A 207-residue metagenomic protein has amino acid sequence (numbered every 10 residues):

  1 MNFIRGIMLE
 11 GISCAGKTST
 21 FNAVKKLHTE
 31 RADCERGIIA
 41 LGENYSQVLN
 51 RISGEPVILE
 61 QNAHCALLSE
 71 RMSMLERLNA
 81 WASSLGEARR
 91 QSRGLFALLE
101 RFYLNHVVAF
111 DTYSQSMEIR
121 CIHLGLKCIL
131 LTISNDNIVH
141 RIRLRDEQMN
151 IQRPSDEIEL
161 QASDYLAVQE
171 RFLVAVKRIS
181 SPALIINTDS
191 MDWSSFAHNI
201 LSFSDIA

Functional and structural regions predicted by a protein language model:
L9: Hydrophobic anchor at the beta1->P-loop junction of P-loop NTPases
I12: P-loop (Walker A) phosphate-binding loop of NTP-binding proteins
A15: ATP-binding Walker
T18: Walker A/P-loop
N22-E87: Conserved substrate/cofactor phosphate-moiety recognition/catalytic segment in nucleotide-dependent phosphotransferases
L67-H123: Glycine-rich phosphate-binding loop used to anchor ATP phosphates in small-molecule kinases, encompassing both
C121-R171: A glycine- and Lys/Arg-enriched "phosphate-lid" helix/loop adjacent to the NTP-binding pocket of small-molecule kinases
E170-A207: NTP-dependent small-molecule kinase module
